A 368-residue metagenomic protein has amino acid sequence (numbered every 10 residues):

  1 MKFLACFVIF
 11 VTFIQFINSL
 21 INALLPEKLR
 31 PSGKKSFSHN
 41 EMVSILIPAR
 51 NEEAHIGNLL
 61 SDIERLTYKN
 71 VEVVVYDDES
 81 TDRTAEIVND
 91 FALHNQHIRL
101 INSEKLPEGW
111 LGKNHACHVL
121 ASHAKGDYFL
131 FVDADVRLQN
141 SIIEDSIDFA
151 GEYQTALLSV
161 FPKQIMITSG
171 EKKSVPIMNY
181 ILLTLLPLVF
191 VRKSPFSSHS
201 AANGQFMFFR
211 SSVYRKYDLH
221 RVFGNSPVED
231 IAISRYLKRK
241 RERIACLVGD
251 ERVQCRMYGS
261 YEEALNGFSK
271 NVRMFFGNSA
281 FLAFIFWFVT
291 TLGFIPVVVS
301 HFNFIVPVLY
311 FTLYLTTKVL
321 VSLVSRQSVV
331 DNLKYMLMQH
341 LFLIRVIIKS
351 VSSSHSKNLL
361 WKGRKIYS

Functional and structural regions predicted by a protein language model:
M1-F37, P176, L188, M336 (+1 more regions): N-terminal membrane-anchoring/stem segments of glycan-assembly enzymes
S61-N70: Short, acidic, metal-binding catalytic loop of nucleotide-sugar glycosyltransferases
D77-E86, E104-K105: A conserved acidic beta->alpha catalytic loop
R83, A134-F149: Acidic donor-binding/catalytic loop of UDP-sugar-dependent glycosyltransferases, especially processive GT2
N102, P107-A116, F149-F208, S212-R215 (+2 more regions): Long helical/loop segments within the catalytic core of UDP-sugar-dependent glycosyltransferases, especially the large
C117, F129: Short aromatic/hydrophobic "clamp" motif used to bind/position activated sugar donors
A150, L157-L182, R215, H220-L282: Catalytic donor/gating beta->alpha subdomain of glycosyltransferases that bind UDP-sugars
F286-N358: Membrane-embedded multi-pass helical conduit in multi-pass membrane proteins, especially envelope-biosynthetic
